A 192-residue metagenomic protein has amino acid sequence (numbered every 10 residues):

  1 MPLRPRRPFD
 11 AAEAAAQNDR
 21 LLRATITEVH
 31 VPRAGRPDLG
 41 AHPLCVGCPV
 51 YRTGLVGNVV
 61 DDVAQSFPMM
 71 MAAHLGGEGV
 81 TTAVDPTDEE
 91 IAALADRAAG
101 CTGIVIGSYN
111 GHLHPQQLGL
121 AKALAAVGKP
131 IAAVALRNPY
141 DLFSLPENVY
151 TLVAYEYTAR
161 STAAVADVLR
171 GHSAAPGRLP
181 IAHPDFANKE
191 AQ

Functional and structural regions predicted by a protein language model:
M1-Q192: Preference for extracellular/luminal or secreted protein segments
